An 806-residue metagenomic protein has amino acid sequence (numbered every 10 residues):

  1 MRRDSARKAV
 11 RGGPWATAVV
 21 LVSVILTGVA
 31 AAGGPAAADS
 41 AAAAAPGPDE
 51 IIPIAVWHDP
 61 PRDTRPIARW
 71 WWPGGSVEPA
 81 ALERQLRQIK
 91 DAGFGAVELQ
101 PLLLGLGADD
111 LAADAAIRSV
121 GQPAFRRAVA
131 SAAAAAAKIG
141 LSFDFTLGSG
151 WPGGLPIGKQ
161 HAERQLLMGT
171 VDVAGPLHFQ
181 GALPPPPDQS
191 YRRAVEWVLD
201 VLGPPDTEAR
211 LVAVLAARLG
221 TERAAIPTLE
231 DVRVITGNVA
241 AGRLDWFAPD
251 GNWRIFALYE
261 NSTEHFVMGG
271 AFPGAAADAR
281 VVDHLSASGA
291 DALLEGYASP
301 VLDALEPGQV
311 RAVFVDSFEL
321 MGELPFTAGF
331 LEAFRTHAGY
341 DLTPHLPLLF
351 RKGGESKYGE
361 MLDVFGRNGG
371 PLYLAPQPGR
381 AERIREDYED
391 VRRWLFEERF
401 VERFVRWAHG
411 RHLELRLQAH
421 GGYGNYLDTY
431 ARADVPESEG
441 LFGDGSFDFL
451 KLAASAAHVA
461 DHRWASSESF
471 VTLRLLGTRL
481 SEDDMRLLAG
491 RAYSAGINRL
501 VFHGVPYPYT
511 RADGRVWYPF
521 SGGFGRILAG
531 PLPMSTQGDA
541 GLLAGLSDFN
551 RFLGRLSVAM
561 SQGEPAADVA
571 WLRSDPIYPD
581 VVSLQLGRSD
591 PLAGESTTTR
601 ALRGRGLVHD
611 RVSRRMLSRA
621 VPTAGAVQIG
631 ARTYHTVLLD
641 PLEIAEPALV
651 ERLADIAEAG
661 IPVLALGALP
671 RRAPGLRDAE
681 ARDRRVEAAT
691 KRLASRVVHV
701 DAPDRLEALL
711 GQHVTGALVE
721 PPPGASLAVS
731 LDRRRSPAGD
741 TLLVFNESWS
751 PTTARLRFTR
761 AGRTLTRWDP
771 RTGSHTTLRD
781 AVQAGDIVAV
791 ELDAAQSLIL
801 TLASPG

Functional and structural regions predicted by a protein language model:
M1-G12: N-terminal secretory signal peptides that target proteins for export/translocation
W15-A18, D59-P60, D732: Short, flexible, solvent-exposed loop/turn segments with mixed acidic/basic and small polar residues
A16-A30: Bacterial N-terminal signal peptides
A32-V310: Mature N-terminal, pre-catalytic/accessory segment of carbohydrate-active enzymes
T64-I67, E78, L82-E83, A96 (+5 more regions): Carbohydrate-binding surfaces of carbohydrate-active enzymes
